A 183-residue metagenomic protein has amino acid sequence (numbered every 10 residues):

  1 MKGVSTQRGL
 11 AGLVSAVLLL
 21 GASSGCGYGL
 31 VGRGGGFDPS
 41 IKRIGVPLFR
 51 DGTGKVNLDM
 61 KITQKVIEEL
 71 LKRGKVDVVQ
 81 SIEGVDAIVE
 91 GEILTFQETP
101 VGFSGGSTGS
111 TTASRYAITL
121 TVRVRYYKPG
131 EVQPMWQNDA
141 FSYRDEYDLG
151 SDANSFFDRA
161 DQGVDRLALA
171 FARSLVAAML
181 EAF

Functional and structural regions predicted by a protein language model:
K2, S24-K75, V79-E83, E98 (+5 more regions): A structural "domain/chain start" motif
K2-L13: Bacterial N-terminal signal peptides that target proteins for export
G12-S23: Bacterial N-terminal signal peptides
R73-D77, E83-W136, R144-F157, Q162: Surface-exposed short loop/turn segments
D161-V176: C-terminal partner/receptor-binding element of secreted or periplasmic proteins
